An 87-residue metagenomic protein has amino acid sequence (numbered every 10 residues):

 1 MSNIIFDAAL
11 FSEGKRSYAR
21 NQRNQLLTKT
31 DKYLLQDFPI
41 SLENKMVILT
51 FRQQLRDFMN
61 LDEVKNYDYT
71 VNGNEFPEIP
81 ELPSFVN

Functional and structural regions predicted by a protein language model:
M1-N87: A preference for well-ordered globular domain cores that mediate specific macromolecular interactions or catalysis
